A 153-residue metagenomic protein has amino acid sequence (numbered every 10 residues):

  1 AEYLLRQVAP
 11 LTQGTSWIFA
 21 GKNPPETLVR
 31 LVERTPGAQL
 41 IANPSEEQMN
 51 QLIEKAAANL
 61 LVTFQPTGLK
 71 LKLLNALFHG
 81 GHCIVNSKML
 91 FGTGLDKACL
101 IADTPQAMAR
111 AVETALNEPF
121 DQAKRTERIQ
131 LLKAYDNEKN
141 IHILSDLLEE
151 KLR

Functional and structural regions predicted by a protein language model:
A1-L5, W17, A76, M108 (+1 more regions): A structural motif in glycosyltransferase catalytic domains
A1-V32, L40-A42, E46-N50, E54 (+1 more regions): Conserved catalytic-core segment of nucleotide-activated headgroup transferases in glycan assembly
E54-G68, H79-G81: Acidic donor-binding loop of glycosyltransferase active sites
L69, V85-S87, D103: Conserved acidic donor-binding loop of glycosyltransferase catalytic domains
K72-A76, H82-N86: Short hydrophobic beta-strand element within catalytic cores of glycosyltransferases and related nucleotide-activated
S87-I101: Short acidic/histidine- and often glycine-rich active-site loop of Leloir-type glycosyltransferases that engages
A98-Q106, T114-F120: Conserved acidic donor-binding segment of nucleotide-sugar-dependent glycosyltransferases
P119-L152: A charged, aromatic-enriched C-terminal amphipathic alpha-helix characteristic of glycosyltransferases across folds
